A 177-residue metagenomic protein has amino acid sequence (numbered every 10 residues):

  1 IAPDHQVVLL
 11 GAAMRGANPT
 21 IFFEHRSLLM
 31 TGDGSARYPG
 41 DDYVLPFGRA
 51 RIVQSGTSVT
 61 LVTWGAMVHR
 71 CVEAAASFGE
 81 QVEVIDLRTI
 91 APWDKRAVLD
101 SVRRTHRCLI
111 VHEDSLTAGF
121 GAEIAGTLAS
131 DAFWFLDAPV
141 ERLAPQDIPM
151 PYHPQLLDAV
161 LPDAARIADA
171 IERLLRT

Functional and structural regions predicted by a protein language model:
I1-G16, Q81, L175: Conserved thiamine diphosphate
A13, A17-P19, I124-L128: Glycine- and acidic-residue-enriched helix-capping/beta->alpha junction motif
R26-T177: Thiamine diphosphate
